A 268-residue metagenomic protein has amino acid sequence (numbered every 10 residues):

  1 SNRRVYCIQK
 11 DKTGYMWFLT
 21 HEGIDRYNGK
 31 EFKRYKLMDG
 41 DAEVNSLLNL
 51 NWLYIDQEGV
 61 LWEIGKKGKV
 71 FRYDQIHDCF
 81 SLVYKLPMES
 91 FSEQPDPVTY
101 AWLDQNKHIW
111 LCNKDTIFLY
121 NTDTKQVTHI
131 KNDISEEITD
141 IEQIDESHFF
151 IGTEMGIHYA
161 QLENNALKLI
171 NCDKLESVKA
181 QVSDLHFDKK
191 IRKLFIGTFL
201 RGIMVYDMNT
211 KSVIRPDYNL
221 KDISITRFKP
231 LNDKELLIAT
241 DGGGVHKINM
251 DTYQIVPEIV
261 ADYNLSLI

Functional and structural regions predicted by a protein language model:
S1-I268: Carboxylate-rich, polar loop motifs that coordinate divalent cations or form catalytic acidic clusters
